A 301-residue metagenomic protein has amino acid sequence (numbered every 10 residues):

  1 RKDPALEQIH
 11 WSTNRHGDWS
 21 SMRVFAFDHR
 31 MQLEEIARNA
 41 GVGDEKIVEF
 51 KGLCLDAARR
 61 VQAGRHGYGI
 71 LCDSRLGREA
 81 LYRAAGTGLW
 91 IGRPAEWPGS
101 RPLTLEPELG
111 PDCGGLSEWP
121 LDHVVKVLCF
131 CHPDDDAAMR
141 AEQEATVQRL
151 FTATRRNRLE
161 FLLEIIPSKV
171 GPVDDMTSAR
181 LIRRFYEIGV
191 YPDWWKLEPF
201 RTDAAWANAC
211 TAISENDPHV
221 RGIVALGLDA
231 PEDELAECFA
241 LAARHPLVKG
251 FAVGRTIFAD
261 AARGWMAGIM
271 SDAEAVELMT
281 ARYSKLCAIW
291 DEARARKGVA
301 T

Functional and structural regions predicted by a protein language model:
R1-A137, Y191, R221, E232-A242 (+2 more regions): Alpha/beta catalytic barrel-like cores
F25, E164, W195, G254: Conserved, mostly hydrophobic/aromatic
G69-D73, H123-F130, D135-Q143, L181-A205 (+1 more regions): Catalytic beta/alpha-barrel core
L76-Y82, P133-A153, P199-E215, E232-E234 (+1 more regions): Active-site-adjacent beta->alpha loops and helix N-cap segments on the catalytic face of soluble alpha/beta enzymes
L81-A84, L105, G171-Y186, T202-S214 (+1 more regions): Distinct, well-ordered alpha-helical segments
G88-I91, N157-F161, G171, N216-P231: Short beta-strand/loop segments at the ligand-binding rim of alpha/beta enzyme cores
P120-L121, V173-L197, A242-F251: Structural recognition of alpha->loop->beta junctions
C131-D135, Q143-V190: Conserved anion-binding
